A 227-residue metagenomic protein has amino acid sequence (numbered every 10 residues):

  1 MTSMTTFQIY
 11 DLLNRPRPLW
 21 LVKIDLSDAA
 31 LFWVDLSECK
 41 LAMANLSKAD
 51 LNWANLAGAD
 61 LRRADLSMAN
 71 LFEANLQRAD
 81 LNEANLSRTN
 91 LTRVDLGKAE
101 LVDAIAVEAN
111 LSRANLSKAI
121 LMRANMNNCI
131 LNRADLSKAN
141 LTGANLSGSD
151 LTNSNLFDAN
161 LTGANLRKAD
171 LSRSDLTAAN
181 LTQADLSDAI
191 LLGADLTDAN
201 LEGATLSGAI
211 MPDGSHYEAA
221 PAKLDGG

Functional and structural regions predicted by a protein language model:
S3-G227: Tandem repeat scaffolds
